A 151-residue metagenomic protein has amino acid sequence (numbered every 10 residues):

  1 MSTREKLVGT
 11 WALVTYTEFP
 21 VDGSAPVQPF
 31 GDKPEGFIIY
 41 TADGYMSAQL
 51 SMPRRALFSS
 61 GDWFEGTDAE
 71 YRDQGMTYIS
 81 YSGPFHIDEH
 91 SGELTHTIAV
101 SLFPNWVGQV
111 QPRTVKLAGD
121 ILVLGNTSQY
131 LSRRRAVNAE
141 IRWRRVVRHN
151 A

Functional and structural regions predicted by a protein language model:
M1-P84, D88-A151: Lipid interaction determinants
